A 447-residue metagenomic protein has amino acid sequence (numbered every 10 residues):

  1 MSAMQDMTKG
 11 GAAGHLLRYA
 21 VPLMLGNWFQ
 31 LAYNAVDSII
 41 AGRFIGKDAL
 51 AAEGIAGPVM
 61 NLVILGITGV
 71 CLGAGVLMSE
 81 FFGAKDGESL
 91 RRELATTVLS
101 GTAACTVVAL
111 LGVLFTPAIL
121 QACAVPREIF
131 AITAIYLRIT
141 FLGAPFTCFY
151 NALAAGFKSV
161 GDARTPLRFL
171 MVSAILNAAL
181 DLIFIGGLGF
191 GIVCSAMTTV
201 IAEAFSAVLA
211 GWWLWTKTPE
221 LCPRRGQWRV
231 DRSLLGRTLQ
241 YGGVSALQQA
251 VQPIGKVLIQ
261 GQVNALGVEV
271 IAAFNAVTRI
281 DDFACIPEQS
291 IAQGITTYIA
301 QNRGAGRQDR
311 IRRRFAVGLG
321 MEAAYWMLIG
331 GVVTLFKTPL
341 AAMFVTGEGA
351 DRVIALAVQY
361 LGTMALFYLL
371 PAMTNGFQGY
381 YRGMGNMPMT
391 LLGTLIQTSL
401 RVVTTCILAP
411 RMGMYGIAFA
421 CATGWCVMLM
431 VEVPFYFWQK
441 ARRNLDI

Functional and structural regions predicted by a protein language model:
M1-A20, M78-P145, G187-G243, I299-L366 (+1 more regions): Short alpha-helical transmembrane segments in multi-pass integral membrane proteins
A13-A32, V36, V59-G66, L142 (+7 more regions): Residue-level signal for short hydrophobic patches within transmembrane helices of multi-pass membrane transporters
R18-D37, I139, Y150, S173 (+4 more regions): Transmembrane helical elements of multi-pass membrane transporters/channels
W28, A32-A51, L120-R127, I183-F190 (+6 more regions): Helix-terminus/linker motif at the lipid-water interface of multi-pass membrane proteins
A41-N61, R127-I132, I192-V193, L234-Y241 (+4 more regions): Interfacial/gating helices of multi-pass transporter permease domains
L50-L110, T147-P166, A273-K337, P371-G385 (+1 more regions): Small-residue-rich hydrophobic transmembrane alpha-helices
L62-L65, N177-D181, S206-G211, F283-I286 (+3 more regions): Hydrophobic transmembrane alpha-helices of multi-pass small-molecule transporters
C71, I139-K158, P166-A174, S195-V208 (+4 more regions): Short runs within selected transmembrane alpha-helices of multi-pass transporters and secretion channels
